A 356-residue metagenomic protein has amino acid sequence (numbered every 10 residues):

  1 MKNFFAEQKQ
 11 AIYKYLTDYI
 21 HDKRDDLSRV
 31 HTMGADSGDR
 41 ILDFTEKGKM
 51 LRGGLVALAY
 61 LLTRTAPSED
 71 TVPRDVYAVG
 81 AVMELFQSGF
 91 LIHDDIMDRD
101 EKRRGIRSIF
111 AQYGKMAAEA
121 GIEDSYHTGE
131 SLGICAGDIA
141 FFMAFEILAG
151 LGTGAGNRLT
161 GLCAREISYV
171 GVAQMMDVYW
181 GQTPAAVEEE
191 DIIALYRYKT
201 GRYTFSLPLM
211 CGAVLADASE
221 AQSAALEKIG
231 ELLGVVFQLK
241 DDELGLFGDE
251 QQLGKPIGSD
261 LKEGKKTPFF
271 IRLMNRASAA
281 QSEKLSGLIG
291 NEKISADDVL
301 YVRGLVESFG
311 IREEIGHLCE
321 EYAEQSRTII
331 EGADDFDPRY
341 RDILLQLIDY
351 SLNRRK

Functional and structural regions predicted by a protein language model:
M1-M83, S88-Y126, Q174-E190, Q251 (+1 more regions): Conserved N-terminal diphosphate/IPP-binding helix and adjacent helical/loop segment of trans-prenyltransferase domains
E7, T17-H31, D43-G54, G133-M143 (+1 more regions): All-alpha helical catalytic cores of prenyl diphosphate-utilizing isoprenoid enzymes
L55, A144, A173, F270 (+2 more regions): Residue-level signal for inorganic ion chemistry
A57-R64, M143-G150, L207-A216, L273-S278 (+1 more regions): Well-ordered alpha-helical scaffold segments within catalytic/enzyme domains
D75, T153-L162, E220-L226, A279-L285 (+1 more regions): Acidic/histidine metal-binding catalytic segments
V76-E101, A164-V172, M210-A213, A221-Q252 (+2 more regions): Active-site alpha-helical segments that house and flank conserved acidic catalytic motifs for diphosphate chemistry
R103-G137, A185-R202, A224-K228, E250-R276 (+1 more regions): Divalent-cation-assisted or electrostatically stabilized phosphate/pyrophosphate-binding catalytic cores
A279, D297-K356: C-terminal charged capping/lid subdomain of soluble metabolic enzymes
